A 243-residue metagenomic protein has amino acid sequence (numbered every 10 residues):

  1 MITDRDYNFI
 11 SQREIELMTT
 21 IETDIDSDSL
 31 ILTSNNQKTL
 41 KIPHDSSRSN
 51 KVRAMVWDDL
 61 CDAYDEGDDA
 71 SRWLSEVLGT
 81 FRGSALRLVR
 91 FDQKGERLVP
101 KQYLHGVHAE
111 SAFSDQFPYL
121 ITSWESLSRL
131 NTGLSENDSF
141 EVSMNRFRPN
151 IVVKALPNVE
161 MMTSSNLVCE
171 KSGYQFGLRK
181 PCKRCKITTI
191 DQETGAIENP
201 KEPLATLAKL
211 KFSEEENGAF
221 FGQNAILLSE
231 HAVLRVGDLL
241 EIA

Functional and structural regions predicted by a protein language model:
M1-A243: Metal-cofactor-dependent catalytic cores
